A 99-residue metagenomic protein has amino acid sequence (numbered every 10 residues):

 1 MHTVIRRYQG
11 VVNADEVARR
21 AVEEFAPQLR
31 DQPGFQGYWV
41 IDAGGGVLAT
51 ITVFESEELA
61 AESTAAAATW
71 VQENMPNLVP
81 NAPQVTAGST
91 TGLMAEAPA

Functional and structural regions predicted by a protein language model:
M1-A49, E55-Q72, P76-A99: Short S/T/G/P-rich N-terminal loop/turn motif that feeds into the first structured element of a domain
